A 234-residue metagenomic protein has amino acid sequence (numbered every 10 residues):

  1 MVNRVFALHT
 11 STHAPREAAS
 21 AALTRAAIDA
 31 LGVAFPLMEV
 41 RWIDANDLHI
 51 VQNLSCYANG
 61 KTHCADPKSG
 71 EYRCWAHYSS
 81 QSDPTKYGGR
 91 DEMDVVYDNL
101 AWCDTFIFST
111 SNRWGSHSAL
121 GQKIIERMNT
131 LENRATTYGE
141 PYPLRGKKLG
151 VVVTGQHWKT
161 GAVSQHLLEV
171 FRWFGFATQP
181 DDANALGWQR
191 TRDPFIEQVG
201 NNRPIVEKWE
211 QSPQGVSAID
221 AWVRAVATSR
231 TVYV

Functional and structural regions predicted by a protein language model:
M1-N133, T137, N201-V234: N-terminal beta1-alpha1-beta2 submodule of the flavodoxin-like/Rossmannoid cofactor-binding fold
F6-H13, G150-T154, W158, P180-P194 (+1 more regions): Ligand-binding pocket scaffold of soluble enzyme catalytic domains
A26, H117, G121-M128, Y142-R145 (+3 more regions): Short, surface-exposed, charged/polar-biased interaction segments
V40-N46, A76-Q81, P141-K148, A185-R192: Low-complexity, flexible helical/coil segments
Q52-Y57, S164, D193-F195: Short aromatic-enriched loop/helix-cap "lid" or pocket-rim segments at secondary-structure transitions that line
A119-L120, T137-A185: Short, glycine-/small-residue-rich phosphate/pyrophosphate-handling segment
H166, W173-V226: Hydrophobic secondary-structure block in the mid-to-C-terminal portion of proteins
